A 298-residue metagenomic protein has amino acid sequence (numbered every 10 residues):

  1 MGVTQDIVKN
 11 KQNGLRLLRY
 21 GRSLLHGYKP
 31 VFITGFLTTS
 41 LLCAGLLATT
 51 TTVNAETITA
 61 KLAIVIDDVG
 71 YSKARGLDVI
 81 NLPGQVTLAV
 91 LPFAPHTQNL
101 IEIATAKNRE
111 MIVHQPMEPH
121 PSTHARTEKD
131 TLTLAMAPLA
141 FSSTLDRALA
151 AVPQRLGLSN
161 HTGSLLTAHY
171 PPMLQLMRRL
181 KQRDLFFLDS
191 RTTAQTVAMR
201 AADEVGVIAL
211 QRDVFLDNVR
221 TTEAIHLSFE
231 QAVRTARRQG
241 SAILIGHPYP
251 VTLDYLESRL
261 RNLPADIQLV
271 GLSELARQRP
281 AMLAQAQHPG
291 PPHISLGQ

Functional and structural regions predicted by a protein language model:
M1-Y28: N-terminal secretory signal peptides that target proteins for export/translocation
T4-Q5, Y28-I33, T50, A55: Low-complexity, intrinsically disordered short peptide segments enriched in small/polar/basic residues
Q5, L24, S40-L41, I243: Compositionally biased regions
N10-R16, V53-Q298: Catalytic-site microenvironment of enzymes that process N-acetyl-hexosamine-containing cell-wall polysaccharides
I33-A48: Bacterial N-terminal signal peptides
